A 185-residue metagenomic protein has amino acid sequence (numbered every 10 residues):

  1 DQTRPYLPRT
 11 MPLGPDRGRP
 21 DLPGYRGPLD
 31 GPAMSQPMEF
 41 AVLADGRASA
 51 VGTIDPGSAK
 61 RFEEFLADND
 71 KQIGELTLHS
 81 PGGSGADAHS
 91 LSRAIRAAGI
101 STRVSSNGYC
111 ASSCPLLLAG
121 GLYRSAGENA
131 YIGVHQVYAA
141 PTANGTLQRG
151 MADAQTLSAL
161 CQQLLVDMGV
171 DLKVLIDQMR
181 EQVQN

Functional and structural regions predicted by a protein language model:
D1, D16, D21, D30 (+8 more regions): Acidic-enriched, low-complexity/disordered segments with a strong bias for Aspartate over Glutamate
D1, P5, T146-R149: Alpha-helix capping and helix-coil boundary motifs
Q2-S49: Short beta-strand/loop segment at the start of cytosolic alpha/beta domains
G31-Q136: Cleft-lining beta-strand/loop regions that shape enzyme active-site pockets
P141-N185: Charged, glycine-interspersed solvent-exposed loop segments at helix/strand-loop junctions that cap or gate access
